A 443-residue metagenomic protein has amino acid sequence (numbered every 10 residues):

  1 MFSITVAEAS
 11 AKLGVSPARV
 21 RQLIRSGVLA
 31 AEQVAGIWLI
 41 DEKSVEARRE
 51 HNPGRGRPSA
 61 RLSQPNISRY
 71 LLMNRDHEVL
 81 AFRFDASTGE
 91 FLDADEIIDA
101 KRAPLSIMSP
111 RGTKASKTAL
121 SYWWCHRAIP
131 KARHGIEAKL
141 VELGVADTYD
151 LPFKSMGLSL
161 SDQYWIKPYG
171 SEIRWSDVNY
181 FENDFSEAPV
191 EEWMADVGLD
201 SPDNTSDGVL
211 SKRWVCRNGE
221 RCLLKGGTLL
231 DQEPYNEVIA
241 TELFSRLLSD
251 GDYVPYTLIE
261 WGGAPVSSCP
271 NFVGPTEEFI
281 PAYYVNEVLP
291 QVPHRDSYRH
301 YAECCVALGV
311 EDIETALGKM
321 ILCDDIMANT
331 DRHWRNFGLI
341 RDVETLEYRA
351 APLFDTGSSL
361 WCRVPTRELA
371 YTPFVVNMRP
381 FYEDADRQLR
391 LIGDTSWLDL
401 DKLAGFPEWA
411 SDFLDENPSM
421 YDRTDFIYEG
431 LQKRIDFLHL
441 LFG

Functional and structural regions predicted by a protein language model:
M1-F2, I37, N329: Helix-turn-helix/winged-helix DNA-binding modules
M1-P17: Polyanion-binding surface elements
G14-L39: Major-groove DNA-recognition helix of helix-turn-helix-type DNA-binding domains
E42-N66: A short, Lys/Arg-enriched interface patch at domain edges and termini
R57-L322, I326-A328, L339-G443: Phosphate/dinucleotide-binding and metal-coordinating scaffold of catalytic cores in nucleotide-dependent enzymes
H333, G338: Canonical protein kinase catalytic loop motif
